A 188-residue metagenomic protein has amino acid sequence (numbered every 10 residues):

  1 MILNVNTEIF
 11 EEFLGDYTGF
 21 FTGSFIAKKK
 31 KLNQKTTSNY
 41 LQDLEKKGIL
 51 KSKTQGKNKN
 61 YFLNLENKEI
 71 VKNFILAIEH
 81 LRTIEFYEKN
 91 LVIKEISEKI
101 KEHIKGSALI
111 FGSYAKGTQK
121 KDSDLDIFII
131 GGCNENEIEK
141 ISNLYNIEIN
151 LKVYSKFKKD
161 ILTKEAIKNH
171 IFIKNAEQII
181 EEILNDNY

Functional and structural regions predicted by a protein language model:
M1-H103, A115-K121, G131-Y188: Catalytic core of pol beta-like nucleotidyltransferases
G106: Short coil/turn segments at beta-strand junctions that form active-site/ligand-binding loops
F111-S113: Glycine-rich beta-strand-to-loop/alpha-helix junction loops that act as flexible
D124-I127: Short active-site oxyanion
